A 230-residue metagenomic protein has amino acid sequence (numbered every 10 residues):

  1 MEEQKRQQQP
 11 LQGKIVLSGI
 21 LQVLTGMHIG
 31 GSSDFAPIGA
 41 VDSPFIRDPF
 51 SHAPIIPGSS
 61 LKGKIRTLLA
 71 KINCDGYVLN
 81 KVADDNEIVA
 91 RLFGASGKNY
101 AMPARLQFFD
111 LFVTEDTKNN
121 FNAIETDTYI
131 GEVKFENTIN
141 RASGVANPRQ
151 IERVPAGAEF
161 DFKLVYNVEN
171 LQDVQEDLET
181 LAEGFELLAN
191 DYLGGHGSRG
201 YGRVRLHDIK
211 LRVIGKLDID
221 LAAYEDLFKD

Functional and structural regions predicted by a protein language model:
M1-F135, S143-D230: RNA-binding basic/glycine-rich loop and surface signature characteristic of RAMP-family CRISPR effectors
